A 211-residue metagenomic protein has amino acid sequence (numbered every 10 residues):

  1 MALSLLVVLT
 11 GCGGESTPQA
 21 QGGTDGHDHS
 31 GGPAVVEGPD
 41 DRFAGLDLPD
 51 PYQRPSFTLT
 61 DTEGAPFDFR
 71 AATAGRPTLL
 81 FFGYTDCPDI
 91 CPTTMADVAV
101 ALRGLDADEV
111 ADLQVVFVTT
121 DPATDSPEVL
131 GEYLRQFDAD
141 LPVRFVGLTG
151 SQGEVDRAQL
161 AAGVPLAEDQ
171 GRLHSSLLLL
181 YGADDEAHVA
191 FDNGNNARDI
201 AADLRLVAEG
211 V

Functional and structural regions predicted by a protein language model:
V7-G11: C-terminal motif of bacterial Sec signal peptides marking the signal peptidase cleavage site
C12-S16: Bacterial signal peptide processing site
T17-F43: N-terminal low-complexity, Pro/Thr-rich disordered segments that flank secretion/membrane-targeting signals
V35-A71, A96: N-terminal "domain-start" segment that seeds a small globular fold
D68-V98: Short active-site neighborhood of thiol/selenol oxidoreductases, capturing the structured segment around
T93-A158: Structural microenvironment flanking redox-active thiols in thiol-disulfide oxidoreductases
R103-A107, R135-A139, L160-V164, A183-E186 (+2 more regions): Sec-exported extracytoplasmic/periplasmic mature domains
D169-V211: Thiol-/selenol-based redox modules, centered on thioredoxin-like and closely related oxidoreductase domains
